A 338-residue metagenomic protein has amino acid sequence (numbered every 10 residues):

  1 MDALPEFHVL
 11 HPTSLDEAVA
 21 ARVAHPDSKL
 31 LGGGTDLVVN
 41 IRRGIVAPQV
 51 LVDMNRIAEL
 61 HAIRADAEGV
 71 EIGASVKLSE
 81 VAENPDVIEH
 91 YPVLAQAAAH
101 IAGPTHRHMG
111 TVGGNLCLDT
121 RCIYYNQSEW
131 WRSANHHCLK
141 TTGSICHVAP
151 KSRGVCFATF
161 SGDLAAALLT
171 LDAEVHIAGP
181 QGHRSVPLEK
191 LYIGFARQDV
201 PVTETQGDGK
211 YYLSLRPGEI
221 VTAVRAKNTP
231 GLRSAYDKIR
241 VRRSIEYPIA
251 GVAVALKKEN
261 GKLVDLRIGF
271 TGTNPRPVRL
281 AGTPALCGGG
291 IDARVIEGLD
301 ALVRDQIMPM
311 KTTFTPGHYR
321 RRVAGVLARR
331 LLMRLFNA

Functional and structural regions predicted by a protein language model:
M1-A338: C-terminal structural segment of proteins
